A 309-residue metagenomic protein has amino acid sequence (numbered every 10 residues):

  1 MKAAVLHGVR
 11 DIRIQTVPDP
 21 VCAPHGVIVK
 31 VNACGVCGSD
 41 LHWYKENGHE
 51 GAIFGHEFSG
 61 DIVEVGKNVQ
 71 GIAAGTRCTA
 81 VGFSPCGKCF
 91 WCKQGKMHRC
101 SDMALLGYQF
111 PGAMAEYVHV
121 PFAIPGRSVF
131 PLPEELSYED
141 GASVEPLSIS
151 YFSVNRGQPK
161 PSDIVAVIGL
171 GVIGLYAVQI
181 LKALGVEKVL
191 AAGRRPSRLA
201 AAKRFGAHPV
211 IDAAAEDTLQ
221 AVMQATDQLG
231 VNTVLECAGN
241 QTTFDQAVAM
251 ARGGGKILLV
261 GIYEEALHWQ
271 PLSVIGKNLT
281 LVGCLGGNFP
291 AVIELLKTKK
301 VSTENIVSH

Functional and structural regions predicted by a protein language model:
P18-C34, Y44-F90, H98, P133-E135: Glycine-rich beta-strand-centered segment in the early N-terminal region that forms part of a ligand/cofactor-binding
R77, I164, G255-K256, T280: Short glycine-centered segments of the SAM/dcSAM-binding site in methyltransferase folds
K88-I168: NAD(P)H dinucleotide-binding glycine-rich loop of Rossmann-like/cofactor-binding domains, especially the beta1-alpha1
E134-E216, Q220: Mid-domain Rossmann-like dinucleotide-binding core that forms the NAD(H)/NADP(H) cofactor-binding site
L219-Q224, Q228, E264-H309: C-terminal substrate-binding/catalytic core of Rossmann-like NAD(P)-dependent dehydrogenases/reductases
V231-L235: Short SAM/SAH-binding signature in class I
A251-R252: Helix-to-beta-strand junctions that scaffold the AdoMet/dcAdoMet cofactor pocket in Class I SAM-dependent enzymes
